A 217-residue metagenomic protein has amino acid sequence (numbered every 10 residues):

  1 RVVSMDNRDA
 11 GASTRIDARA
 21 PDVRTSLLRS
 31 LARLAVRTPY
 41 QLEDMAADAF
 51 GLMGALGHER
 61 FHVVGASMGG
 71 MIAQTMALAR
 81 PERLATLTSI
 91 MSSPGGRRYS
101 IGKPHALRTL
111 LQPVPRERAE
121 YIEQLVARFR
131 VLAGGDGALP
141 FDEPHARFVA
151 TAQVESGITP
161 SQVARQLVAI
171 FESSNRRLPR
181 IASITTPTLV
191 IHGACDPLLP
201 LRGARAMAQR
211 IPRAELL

Functional and structural regions predicted by a protein language model:
R1-S30: Conserved alpha/beta-hydrolase
L31-P39, E43-F61: Conserved acidic catalytic loop of the alpha/beta-hydrolase fold
G65, G69, A73: Gly/Ala-rich beta-loop-alpha elbow adjacent to hydrolase catalytic centers
Q74, L78, A85-E117: Flexible "cap/lid" loop of the alpha/beta hydrolase fold
G102-P179, A206: Alpha/beta-hydrolase
I184, V190-H192: Short beta-strand/loop motif that positions the catalytic acidic residue of the alpha/beta-hydrolase fold
A194-D196, A214: Acidic beta-to-alpha connecting loop that harbors the catalytic carboxylate
P197-G203: Conserved alpha/beta-hydrolase "acid-adjacent" motif
